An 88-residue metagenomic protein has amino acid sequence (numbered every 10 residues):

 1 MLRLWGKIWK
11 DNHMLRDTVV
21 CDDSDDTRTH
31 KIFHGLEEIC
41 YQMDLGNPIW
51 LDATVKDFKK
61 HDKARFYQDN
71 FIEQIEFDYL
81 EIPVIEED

Functional and structural regions predicted by a protein language model:
M1-V19: Short, extreme N-terminal segment that most often corresponds to the first beta-strand
M14-Q42: Short, flexible N-terminal segments of the mature chain
G35-D88: Acidic, low-complexity intrinsically disordered segments
